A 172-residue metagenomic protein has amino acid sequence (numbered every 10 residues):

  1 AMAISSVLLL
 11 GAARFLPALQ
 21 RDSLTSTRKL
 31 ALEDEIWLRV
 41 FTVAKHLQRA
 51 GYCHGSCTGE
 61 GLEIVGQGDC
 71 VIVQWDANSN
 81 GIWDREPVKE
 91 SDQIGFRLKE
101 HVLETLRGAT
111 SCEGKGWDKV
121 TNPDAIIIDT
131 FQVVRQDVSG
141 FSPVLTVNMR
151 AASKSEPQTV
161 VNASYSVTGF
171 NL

Functional and structural regions predicted by a protein language model:
A1-Q48: Aliphatic-rich helix starts adjacent to a transmembrane/signal segment
L8, G55-S56: Short, hydrophobic secondary-structure boundary micro-motifs
D34-E35, V88, T159: Generic detector of ordered secondary-structure context
E60-V138: Type IV pilin-like appendage domain
G114-L172: Short linear sequence signals and composition-biased patches located at protein termini or domain-edge surfaces
